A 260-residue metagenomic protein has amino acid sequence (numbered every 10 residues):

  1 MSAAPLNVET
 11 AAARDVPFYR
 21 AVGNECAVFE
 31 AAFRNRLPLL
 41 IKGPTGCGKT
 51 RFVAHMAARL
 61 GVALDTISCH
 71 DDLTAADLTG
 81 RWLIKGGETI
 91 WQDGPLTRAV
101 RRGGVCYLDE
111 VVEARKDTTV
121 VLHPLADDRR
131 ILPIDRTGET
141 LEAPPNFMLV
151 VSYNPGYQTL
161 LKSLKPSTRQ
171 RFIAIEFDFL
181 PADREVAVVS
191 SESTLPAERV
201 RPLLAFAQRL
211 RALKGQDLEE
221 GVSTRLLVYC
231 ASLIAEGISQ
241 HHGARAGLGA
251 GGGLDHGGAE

Functional and structural regions predicted by a protein language model:
M1-R201, A205: AAA+ P-loop NTPase catalytic core and its hallmark functional loops
M1-V16, C26, P181, V186 (+1 more regions): Alpha-helical lid/collar subdomain of P-loop NTPases
